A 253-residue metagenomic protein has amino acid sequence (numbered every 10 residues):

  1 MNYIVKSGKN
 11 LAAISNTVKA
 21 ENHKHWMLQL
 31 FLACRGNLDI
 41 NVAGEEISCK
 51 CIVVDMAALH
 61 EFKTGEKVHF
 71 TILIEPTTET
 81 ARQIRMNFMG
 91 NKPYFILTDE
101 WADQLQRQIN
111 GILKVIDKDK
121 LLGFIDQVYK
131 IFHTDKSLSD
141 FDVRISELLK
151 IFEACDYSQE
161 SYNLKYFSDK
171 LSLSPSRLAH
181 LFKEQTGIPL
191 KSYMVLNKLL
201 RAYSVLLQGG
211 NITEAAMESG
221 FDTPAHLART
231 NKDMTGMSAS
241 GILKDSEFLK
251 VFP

Functional and structural regions predicted by a protein language model:
N2-N91: N-terminal regulatory/effector-sensing and dimerization cores that precede helix-turn-helix DNA-binding domains
H23, A33, C51, A58 (+9 more regions): Localized chelating/binding microdomains that coordinate divalent metal ions or stabilize phosphate-bearing
R85-C155: Amphipathic alpha-helical segments enriched in hydrophobic/aromatic residues interleaved with Lys/Arg
Q108-L113, Y129-K136, L148-Y162, F182 (+4 more regions): Basic, amphipathic alpha-helical hairpins
D140, S158-E160, K170, L207 (+1 more regions): Helix-turn-helix/winged-helix DNA-binding modules
K165-L173, L178, F182, A215-D222 (+2 more regions): Append "Primarily bacterial transcriptional regulators
S174, P189, D222, M237-S238: Short coil/turn motifs that cap or connect alpha-helices
E184-P224, A228, D245-P253: Terminal helix-turn-helix DNA-binding modules in bacterial transcription factors
